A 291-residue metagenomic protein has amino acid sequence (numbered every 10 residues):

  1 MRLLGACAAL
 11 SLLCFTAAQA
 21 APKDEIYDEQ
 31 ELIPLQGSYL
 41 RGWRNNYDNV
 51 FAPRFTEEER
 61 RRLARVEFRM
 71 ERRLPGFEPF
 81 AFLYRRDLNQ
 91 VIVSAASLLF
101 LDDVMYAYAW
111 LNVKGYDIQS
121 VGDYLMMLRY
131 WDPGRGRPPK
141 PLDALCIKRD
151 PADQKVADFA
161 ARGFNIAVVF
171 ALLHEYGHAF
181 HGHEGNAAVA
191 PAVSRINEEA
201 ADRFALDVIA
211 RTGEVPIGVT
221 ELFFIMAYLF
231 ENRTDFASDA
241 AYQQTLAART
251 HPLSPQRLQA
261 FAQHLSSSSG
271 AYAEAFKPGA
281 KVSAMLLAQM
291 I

Functional and structural regions predicted by a protein language model:
M1-C7: Bacterial N-terminal signal peptides that target proteins for export
C7-C14: Bacterial N-terminal signal peptides
A20-Q90, S94-F100, A144-K148, A152-A160 (+5 more regions): C-terminal capping/extension segments of zinc metalloprotease domains
E71, S94-A96, A171-L173, G182-E184: Active-site-proximal beta-strand/loop segments in catalytic clefts of secreted hydrolases
L99-A161: Mixed-charge, low-complexity intrinsically disordered segments
L101-D103, F180-H181, A188-P191: Extracytoplasmic/secreted cell-surface and envelope-processing proteins
G163-G177: Short alpha-helix carrying the canonical HExxH Zn2+-binding catalytic motif
G177-G185, L206: Active-site-flanking alpha-helical
